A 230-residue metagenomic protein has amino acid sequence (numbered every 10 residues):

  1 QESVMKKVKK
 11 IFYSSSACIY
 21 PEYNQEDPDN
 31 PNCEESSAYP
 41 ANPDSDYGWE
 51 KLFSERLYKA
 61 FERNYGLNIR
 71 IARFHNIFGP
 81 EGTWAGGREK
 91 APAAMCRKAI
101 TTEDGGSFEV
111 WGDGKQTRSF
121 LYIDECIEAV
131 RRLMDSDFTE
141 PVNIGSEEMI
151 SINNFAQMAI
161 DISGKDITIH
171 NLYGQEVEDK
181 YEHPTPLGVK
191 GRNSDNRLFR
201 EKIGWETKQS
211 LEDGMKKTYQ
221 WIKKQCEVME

Functional and structural regions predicted by a protein language model:
Q1-D46, R70: Conserved Rossmann-fold NAD(P)-dependent oxidoreductase catalytic core, especially the SDR/UDP-sugar
Q1-V4, K59, Q157, Q220: Surface-exposed alpha-helical segments enriched in charged/polar residues
K6-K9, L67, S136-T139: Structured loop/turn residues at beta-strand edges in well-structured enzyme cores
Y23-P31, D46, R56-M134, E147-M149 (+1 more regions): NAD(P)-dependent short-chain dehydrogenase/reductase
E35-S37, H75-I77, D195-L198: A short small-residue
E50: Short strand-loop-helix active-site module centered on a catalytic nucleophile
T101-E230: C-terminal substrate-binding subdomain of Rossmann-fold SDR/epimerase-dehydratase oxidoreductases
